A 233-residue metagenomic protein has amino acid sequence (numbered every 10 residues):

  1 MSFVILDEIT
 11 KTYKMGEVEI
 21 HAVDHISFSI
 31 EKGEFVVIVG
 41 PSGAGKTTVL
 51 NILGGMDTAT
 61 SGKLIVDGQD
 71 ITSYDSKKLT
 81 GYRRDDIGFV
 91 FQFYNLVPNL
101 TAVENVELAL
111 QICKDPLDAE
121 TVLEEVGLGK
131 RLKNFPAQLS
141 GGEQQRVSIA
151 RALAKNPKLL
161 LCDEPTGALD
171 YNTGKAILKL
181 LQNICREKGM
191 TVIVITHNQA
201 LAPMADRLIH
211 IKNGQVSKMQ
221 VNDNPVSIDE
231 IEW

Functional and structural regions predicted by a protein language model:
F3-I211: ABC family nucleotide-binding domain
R207, Q215-W233: Conserved beta-strand-loop-alpha-helix hinge in the C-terminal portion of ABC ATPase nucleotide-binding domains
